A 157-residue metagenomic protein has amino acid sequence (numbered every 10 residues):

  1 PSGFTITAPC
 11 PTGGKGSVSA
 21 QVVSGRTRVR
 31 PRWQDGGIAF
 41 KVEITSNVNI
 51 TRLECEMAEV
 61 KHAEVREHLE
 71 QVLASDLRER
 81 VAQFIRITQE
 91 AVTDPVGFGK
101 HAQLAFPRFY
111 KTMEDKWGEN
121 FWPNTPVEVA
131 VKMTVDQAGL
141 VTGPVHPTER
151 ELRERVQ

Functional and structural regions predicted by a protein language model:
P1-Q157: Membrane-proximal alpha-helical signals and transmembrane carboxylates
